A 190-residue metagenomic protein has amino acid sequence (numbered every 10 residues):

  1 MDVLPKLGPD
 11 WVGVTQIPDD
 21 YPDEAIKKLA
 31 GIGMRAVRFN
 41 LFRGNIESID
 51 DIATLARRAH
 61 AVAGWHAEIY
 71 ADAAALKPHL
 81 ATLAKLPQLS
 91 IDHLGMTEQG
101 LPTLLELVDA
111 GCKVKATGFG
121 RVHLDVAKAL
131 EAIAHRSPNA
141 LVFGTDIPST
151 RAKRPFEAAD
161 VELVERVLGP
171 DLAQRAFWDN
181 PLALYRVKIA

Functional and structural regions predicted by a protein language model:
M1-A74, A110-K113, G118-R121: Active-site gating/metal-coordination segments in enzymes
M1-D2, L130-E131, E162: Active-site phosphate/pyrophosphate- and oxyanion-stabilizing loops and adjacent acidic/basic residues in soluble
P5, G31, A61, E106 (+3 more regions): Solvent-exposed polar/charged
P9, I32, R136-N139, D171: Structured loop/turn residues at beta-strand edges in well-structured enzyme cores
K27-I32, L104-L107, K188-A190: Short, surface-exposed amphipathic charged segments that create phosphate/polyanion-binding patches used for binding
I49-F143, R151: Catalytic pocket-lining loop regions of alpha/beta-barrel enzymes, especially the amidohydrolase/enolase/GH5 lineages
D146: Active-site glycine-centered loops adjacent to acidic/histidine catalytic or metal-binding residues that shape
R154-A190: Mid-to-C-terminal alpha-helical segments outside catalytic/metal-binding sites
